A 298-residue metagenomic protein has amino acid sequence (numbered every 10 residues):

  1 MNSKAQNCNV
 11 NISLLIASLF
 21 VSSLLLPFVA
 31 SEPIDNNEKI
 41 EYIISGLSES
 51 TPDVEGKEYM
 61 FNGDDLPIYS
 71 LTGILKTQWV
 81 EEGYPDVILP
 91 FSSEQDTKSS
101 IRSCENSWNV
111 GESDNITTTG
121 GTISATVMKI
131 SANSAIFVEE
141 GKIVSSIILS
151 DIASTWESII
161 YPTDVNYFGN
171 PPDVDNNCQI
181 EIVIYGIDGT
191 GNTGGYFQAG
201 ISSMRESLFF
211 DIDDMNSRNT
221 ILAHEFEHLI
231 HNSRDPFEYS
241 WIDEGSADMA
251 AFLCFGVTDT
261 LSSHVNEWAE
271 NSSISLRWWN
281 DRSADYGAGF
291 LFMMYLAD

Functional and structural regions predicted by a protein language model:
M1-P33: Secretory targeting signatures
S13, E157, S240-D243, D285-G289: Active-site-proximal structural scaffolding
L24, V29, I230-H231, A251: Activation segment
E32-G169, D173, I180: N-terminal module-boundary/linker segments of secreted carbohydrate-active enzymes
G46-P52, S217, N280, A284: Short, solvent-exposed segments of well-ordered alpha helices
I130-A250, G256-L261, W268-W278: Juxtacatalytic substrate-recognition/specificity segment
A247-A251, M293-L296: Buried hydrophobic packing segments
W268-D298: Active-site-proximal alpha-helical
